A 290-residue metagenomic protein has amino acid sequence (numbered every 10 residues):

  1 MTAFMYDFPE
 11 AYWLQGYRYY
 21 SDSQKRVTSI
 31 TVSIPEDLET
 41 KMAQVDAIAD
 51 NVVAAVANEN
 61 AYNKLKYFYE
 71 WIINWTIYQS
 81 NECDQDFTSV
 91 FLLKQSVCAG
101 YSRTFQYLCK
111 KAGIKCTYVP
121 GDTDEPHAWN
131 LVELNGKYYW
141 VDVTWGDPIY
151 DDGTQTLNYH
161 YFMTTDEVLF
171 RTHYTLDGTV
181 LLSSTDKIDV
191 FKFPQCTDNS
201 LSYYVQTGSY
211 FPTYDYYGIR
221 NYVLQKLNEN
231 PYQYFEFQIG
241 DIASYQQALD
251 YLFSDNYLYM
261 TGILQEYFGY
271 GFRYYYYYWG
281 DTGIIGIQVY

Functional and structural regions predicted by a protein language model:
M1-E59, R171-Y290: N-terminal accessory/pre-domain segments preceding catalytic cores
R26-T28, K64, F68, Y101: Residue-level detector of well-ordered alpha-helical segments, enriched for hydrophobic/aromatic packing positions
V27-V32, S89-L93, K137-V143: Short, well-ordered strand-loop elements centered on a beta-strand within folded domains, enriched for acidic residues
E36-D37, N74-Q79, S96-C98, D122-P126 (+2 more regions): Solvent-exposed loop/turn segments at secondary-structure junctions within structured extracellular/periplasmic domains
E36-V90: Secondary-structure boundary elements
E82-S96, G100-T104: Conserved active-site-adjacent core of cysteine acyl-enzyme catalytic domains
G100-L169: Hydrophobic/aromatic-rich core segments of domains that either
